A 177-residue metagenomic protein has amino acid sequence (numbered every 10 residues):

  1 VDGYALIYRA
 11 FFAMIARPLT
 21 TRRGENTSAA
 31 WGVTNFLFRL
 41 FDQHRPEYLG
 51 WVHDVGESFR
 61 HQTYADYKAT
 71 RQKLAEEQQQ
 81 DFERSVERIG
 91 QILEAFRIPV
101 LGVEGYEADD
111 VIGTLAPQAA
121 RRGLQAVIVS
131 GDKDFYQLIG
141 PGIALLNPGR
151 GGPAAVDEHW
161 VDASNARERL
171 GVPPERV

Functional and structural regions predicted by a protein language model:
V1-V129, K133-D162: Noncatalytic, basic helical substrate-engagement surface that gates or grips nucleic-acid strands
P153-V177: A short, charged helix-loop
